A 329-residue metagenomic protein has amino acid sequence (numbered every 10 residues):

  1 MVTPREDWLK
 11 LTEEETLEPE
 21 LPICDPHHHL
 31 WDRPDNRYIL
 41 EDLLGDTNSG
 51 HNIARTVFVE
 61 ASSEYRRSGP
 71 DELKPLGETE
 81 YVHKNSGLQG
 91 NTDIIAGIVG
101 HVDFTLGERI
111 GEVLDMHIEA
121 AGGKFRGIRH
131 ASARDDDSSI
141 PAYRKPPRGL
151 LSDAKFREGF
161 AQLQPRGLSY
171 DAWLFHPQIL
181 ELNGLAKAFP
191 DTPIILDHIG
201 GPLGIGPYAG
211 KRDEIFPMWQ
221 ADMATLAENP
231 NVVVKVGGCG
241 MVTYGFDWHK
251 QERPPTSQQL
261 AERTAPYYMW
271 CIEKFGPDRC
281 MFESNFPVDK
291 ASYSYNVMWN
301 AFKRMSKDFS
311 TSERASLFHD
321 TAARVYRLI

Functional and structural regions predicted by a protein language model:
M1-P22, P26, Y38-D46, A54-R55 (+3 more regions): Mid-to-C-terminal alpha-helical segments outside catalytic/metal-binding sites
V2-L11, P70-Q178, G184-K187, G200 (+2 more regions): Active-site gating/metal-coordination segments in enzymes
P4, P146-M281, S292, S310: Catalytic pocket-lining loop regions of alpha/beta-barrel enzymes, especially the amidohydrolase/enolase/GH5 lineages
P19-P22, H51-R55, N91-G97, G122-R126 (+5 more regions): Short, well-ordered coil/turn segments that N-cap beta-strands
P22-R33, L196-I199: Histidine-centered catalytic micro-motifs
H27, T56, V82, I98 (+6 more regions): Conserved, mostly hydrophobic/aromatic
H29, S62, D103, A133 (+3 more regions): Catalytic metal-binding/acid-base residues of hydrolase active sites
R33-D93: Alpha-helical scaffold segments that flank or form the walls of functional sites
